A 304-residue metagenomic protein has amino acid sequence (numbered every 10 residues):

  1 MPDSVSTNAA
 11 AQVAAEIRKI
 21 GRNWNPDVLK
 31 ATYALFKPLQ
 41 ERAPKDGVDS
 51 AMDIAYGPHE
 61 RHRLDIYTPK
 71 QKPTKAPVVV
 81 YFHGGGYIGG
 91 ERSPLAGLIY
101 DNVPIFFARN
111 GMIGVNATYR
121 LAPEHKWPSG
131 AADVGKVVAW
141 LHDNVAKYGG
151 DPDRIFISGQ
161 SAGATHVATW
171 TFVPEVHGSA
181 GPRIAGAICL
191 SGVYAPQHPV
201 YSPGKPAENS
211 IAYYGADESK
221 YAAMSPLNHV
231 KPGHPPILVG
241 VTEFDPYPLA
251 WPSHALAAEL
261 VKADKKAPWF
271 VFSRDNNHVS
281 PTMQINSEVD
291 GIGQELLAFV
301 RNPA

Functional and structural regions predicted by a protein language model:
P2-A304: Alpha/beta-hydrolase superfamily serine-hydrolase fold, recognizing
